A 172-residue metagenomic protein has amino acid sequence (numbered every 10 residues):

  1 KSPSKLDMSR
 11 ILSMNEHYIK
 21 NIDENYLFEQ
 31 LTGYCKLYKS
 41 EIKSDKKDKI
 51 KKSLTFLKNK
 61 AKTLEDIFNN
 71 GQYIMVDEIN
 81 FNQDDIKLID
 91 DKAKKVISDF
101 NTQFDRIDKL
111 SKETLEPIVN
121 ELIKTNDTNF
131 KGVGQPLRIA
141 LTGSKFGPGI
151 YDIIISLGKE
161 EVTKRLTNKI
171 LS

Functional and structural regions predicted by a protein language model:
K1-D7, S44-I50, K124-G132, K145: Structural motif
K1-Y38: A conserved active-site cap/scaffold subdomain adjacent to cofactor or substrate pockets
P3, E16-K20, I42, D105-D108 (+4 more regions): Amphipathic alpha-helical interaction elements
M8-L12, N25, K51, T55 (+2 more regions): Non-catalytic, well-ordered alpha-helical scaffold segments
S13-H17, F56-K62, Q135-T142: Short, hydrophobic/amphipathic alpha-helical patches that form generic packing surfaces within helical domains
K20-E24, E65-D66, G143-I150: Short helix-capping/linker segments at secondary-structure and domain boundaries
E24-N126: Small-residue-rich helix-loop
E113-S172: Charged substrate- and nucleic-acid-binding regions of tRNA-handling and nucleotidyl-transfer enzymes, centered on
